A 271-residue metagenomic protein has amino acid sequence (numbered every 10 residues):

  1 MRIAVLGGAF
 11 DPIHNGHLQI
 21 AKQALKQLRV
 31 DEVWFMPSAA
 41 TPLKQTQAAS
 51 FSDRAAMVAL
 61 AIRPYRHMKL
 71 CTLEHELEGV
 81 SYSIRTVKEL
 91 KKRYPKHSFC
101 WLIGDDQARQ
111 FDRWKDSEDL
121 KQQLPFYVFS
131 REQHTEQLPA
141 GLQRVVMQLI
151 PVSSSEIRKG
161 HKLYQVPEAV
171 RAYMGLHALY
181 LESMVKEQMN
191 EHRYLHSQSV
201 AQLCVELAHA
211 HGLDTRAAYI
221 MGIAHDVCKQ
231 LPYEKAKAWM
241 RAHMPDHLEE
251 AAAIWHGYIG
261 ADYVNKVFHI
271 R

Functional and structural regions predicted by a protein language model:
M1-L181, N265: Nucleotidyltransferase catalytic core that binds NTPs
H14-H17, H196, H225, H256: Histidine-centered active-site/metal-ligand motif
Q19-I20, S199-Q202, I259: Short amphipathic alpha-helical face segments that pack within enzyme cores and frequently flank/anchor catalytic
D31, H196-S197: N-terminal glycine-rich anion-binding loops that anchor highly charged ligand groups
L181-M189: Generic N-terminal amphipathic, Lys/Arg-enriched alpha-helix
K186-E187, A210-R271: Divalent metal-dependent catalytic cores for phosphoryl transfer on phosphate-bearing substrates
E191-R193: A short, charge-rich alpha-helical start-of-domain segment used by transcription regulators
